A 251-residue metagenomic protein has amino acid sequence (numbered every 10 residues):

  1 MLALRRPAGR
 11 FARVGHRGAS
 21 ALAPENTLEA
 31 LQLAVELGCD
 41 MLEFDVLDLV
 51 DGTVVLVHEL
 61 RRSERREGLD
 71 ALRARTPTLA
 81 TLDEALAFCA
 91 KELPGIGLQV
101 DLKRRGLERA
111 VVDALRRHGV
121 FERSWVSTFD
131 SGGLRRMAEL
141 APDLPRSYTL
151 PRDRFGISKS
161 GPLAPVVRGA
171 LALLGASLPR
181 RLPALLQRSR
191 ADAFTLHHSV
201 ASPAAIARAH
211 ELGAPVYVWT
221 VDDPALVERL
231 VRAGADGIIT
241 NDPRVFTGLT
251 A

Functional and structural regions predicted by a protein language model:
M1-A251: Phosphate-group recognition and catalysis centered on beta-loop-alpha active-site segments
